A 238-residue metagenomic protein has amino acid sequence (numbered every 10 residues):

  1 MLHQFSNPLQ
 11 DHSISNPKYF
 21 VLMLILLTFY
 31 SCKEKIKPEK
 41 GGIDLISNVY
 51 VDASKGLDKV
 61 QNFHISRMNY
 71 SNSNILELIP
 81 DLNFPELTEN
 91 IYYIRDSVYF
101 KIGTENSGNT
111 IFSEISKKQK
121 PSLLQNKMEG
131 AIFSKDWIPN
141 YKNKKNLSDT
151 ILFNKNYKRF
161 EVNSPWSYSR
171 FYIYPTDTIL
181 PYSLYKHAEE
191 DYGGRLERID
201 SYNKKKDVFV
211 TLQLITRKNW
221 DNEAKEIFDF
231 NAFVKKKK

Functional and structural regions predicted by a protein language model:
M1-N16: N-terminal secretory signal peptides that target proteins for export/translocation
N16-M23: Sec-dependent signal peptide recognition, specifically the positively charged N-region followed immediately by
T28-S31: C-terminal motif of bacterial Sec signal peptides marking the signal peptidase cleavage site
K33-K35: Bacterial signal peptide processing site
P38-K238: Extended soluble regions of mature proteins
